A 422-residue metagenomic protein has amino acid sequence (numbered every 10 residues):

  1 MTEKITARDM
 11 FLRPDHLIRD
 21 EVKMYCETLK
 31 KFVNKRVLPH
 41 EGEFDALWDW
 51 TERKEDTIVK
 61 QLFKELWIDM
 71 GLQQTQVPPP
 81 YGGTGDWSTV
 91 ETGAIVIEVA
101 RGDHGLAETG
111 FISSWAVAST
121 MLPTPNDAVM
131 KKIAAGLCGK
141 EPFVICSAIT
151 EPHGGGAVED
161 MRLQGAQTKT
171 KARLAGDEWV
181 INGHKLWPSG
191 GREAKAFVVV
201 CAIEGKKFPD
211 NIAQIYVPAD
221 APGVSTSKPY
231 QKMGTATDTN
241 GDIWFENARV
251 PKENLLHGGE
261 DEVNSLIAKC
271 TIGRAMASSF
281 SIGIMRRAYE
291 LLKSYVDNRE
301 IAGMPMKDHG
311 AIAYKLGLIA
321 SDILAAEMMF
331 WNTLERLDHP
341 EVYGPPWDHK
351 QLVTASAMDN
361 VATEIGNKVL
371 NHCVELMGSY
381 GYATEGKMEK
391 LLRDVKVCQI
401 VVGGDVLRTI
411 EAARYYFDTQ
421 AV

Functional and structural regions predicted by a protein language model:
M1-T109, T419-V422: Amphipathic, small/basic residue-rich leader segments at the start of a protein or domain
T2-P14, I95, A116, M377-V422: Glycine-rich phosphate/cofactor-binding loops in nucleotide/flavin-utilizing enzymes
H16-L17, M24-Y25, S225-L324, C398 (+1 more regions): Glycine-rich beta->alpha junctions and the first turn(s) of the following alpha-helix
E41-R53, D297, I301-M304, L324-V361 (+1 more regions): C-terminal helix-coil-helix/basic helical segment that borders enzyme active sites and/or dimer interfaces and provides
Y81, E108-M130, G155-G156: N-terminal glycine-rich flavin-associated loop
K140-G155: A short, Trp-centered hydrophobic/proline-enriched beta-strand micro-motif
A172-R173: A structural signal for short hydrophobic beta-strand segments in well-ordered beta-sheet cores
N182-S225: A short core secondary-structure module
